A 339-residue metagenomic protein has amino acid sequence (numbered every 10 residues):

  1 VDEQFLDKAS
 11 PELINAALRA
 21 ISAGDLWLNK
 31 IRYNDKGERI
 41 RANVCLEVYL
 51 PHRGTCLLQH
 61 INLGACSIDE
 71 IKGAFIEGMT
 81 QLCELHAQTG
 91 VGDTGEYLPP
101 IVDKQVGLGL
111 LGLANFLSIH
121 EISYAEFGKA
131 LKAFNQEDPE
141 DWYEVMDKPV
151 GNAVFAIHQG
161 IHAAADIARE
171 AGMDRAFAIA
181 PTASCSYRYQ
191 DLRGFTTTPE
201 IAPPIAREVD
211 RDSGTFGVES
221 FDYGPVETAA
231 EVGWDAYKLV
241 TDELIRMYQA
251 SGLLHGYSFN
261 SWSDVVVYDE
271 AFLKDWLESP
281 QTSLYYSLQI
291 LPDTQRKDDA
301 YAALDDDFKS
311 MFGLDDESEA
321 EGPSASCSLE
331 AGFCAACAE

Functional and structural regions predicted by a protein language model:
V1-E339: Long, C-terminal-biased catalytic regions of enzyme "large/alpha" subunits
